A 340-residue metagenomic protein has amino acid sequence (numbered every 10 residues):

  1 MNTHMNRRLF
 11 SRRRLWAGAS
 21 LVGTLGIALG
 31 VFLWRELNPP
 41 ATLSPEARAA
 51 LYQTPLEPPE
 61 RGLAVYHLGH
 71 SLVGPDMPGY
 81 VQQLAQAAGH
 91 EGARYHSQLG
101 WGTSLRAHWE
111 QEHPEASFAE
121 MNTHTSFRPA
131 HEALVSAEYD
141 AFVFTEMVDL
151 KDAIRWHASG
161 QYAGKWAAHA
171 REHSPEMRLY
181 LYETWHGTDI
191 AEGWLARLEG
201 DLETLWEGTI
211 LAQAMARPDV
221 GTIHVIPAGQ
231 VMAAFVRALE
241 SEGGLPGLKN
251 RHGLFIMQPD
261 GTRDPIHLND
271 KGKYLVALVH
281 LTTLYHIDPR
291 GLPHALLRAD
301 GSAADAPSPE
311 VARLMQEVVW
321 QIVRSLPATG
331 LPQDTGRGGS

Functional and structural regions predicted by a protein language model:
N6-T24: N-terminal Sec-pathway targeting helices
T24-W34: Hydrophobic alpha-helical membrane-insertion segments, chiefly the h-region of N-terminal signal peptides
F32-W34, K249-S340: Conserved catalytic region of serine esterases and O-acyltransferases that act on ester linkages in lipids
L37-G102: Serine-esterase "nucleophile elbow" of acetyl-processing enzymes
P59-H67, D140-K151, G301: Acidic/histidine-rich, surface-exposed loop or edge segments in extracytoplasmic proteins
S71, P75, Y80-E91, T145 (+4 more regions): Structured segments of extracytoplasmic/periplasmic soluble domains in secreted or envelope-associated proteins
P75-Q161: Conserved SGNH/GDSL esterase-like catalytic core that processes O-acyl groups on lipids and polysaccharides
R128-D270, T282: Alpha-helical cap/lid subdomain in secreted, periplasmic, or secretory-pathway luminal O-acyl-processing enzymes
